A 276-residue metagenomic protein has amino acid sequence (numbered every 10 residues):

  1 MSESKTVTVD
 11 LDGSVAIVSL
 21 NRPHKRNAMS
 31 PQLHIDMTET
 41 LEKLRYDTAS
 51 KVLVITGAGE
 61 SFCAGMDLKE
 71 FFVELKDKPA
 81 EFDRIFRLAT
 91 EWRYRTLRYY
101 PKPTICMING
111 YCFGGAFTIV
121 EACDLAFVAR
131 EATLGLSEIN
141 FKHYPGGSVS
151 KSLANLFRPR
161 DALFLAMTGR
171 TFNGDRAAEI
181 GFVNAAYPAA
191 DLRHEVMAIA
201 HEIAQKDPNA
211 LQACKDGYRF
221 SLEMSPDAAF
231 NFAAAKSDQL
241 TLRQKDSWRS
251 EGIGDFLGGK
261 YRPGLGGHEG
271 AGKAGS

Functional and structural regions predicted by a protein language model:
M1-A58, G275-S276: Conserved CoA-thioester-binding segment of acyl-CoA-metabolizing enzymes
M1-G13, G169, N173-G174, H194 (+2 more regions): C-terminal alpha-helix plus adjacent terminal tail
V18, R22, M37, I55 (+5 more regions): Terminal peptide-recognition signature
K25, L75, E131: Ligand-binding pocket scaffold of soluble enzyme catalytic domains
Q32, D36, A89, T96 (+2 more regions): Charged catalytic carboxylate motif
G57-R95, C112, F141-K142, K260: Glycine- (often His-adjacent) and acidic-residue-rich active-site loop that binds/positions the CoA thioester
A89-R93, S148-S152, D161, A213 (+2 more regions): Hydrophobic alpha-helical segments typical of transmembrane helices and their membrane-interface/capping positions
R95-N209: Crotonase-fold acyl-CoA enzyme core
